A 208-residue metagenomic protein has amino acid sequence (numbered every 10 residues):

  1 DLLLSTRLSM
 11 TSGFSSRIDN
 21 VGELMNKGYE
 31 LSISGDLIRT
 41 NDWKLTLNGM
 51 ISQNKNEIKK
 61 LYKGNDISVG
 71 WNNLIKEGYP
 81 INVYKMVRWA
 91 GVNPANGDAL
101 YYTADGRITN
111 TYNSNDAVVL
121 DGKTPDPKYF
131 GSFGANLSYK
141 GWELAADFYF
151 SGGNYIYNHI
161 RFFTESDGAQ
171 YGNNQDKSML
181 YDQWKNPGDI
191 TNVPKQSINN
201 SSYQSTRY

Functional and structural regions predicted by a protein language model:
D1, N41, G141-A146: Repeated loop/turn-to-beta-strand initiation elements of outer-membrane beta-barrel proteins
T6-S16, G106-A117, N192-S205: Flexible, solvent-exposed coil segments and beta strand-coil junctions, predominantly the extracellular/periplasmic
D19, L24-M25, Y29, D36-P125 (+4 more regions): Conserved small-residue
L31-G35, F133-Y139, A146: Residues on the lipid-exposed face of transmembrane beta-strands in outer-membrane beta-barrel proteins
L47-Q53, L137, A146-F150: Transmembrane beta-barrel strands of outer-membrane/channel proteins
K123-Y139, S202-Y208: Outer-membrane beta-barrel transmembrane strands
S151-Y208: Extracytoplasmic gating/loop element in the C-terminal half of outer-membrane beta-barrel translocons and assembly
